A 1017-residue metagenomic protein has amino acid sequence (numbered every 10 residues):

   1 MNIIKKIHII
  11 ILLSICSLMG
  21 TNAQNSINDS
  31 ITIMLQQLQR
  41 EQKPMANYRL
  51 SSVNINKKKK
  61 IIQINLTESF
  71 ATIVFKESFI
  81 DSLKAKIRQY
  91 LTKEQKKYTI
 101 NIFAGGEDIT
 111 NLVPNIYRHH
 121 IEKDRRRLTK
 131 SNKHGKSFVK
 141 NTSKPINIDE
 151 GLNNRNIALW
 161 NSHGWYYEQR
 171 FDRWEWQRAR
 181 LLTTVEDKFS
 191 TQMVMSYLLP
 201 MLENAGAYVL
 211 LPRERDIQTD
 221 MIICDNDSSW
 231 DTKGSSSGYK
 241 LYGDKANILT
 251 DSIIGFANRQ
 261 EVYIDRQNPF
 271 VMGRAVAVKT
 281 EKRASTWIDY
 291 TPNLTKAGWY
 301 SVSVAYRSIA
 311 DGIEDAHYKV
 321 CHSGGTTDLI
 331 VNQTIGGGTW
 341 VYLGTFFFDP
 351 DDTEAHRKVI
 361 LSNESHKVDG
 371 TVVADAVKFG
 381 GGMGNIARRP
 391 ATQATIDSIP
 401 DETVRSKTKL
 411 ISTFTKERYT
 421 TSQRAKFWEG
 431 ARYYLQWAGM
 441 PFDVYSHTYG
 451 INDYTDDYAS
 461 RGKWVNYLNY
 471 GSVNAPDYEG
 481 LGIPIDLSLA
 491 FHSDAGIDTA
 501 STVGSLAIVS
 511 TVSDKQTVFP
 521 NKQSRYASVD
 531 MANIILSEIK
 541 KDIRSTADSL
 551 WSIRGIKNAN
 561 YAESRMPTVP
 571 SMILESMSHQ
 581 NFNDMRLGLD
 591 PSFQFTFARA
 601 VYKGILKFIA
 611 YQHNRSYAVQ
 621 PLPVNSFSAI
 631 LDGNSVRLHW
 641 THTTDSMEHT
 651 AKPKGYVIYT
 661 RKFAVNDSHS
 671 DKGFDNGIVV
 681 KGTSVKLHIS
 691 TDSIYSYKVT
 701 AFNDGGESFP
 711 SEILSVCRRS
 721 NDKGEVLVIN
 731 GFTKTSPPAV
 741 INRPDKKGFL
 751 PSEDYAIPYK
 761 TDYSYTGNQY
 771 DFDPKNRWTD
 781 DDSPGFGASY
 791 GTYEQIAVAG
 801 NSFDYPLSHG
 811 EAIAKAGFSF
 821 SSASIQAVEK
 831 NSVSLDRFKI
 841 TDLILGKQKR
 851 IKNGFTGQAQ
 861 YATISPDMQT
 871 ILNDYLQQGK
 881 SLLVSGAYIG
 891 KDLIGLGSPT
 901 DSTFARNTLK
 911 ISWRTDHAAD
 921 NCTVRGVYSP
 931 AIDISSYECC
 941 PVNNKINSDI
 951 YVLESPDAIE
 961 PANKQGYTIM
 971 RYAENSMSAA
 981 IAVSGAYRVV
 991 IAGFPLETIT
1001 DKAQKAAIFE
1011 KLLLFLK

Functional and structural regions predicted by a protein language model:
A23, K723-F732, A739-P751, S832-G897 (+1 more regions): Short alpha-beta junction capping motif
L182, E186, Y197-A205, R213-E214 (+3 more regions): Aromatic-Pro/Gly-enriched surface loop or interdomain linker that acts as a lid/target-recognition segment
Q267, A355-V359, E364, A376 (+5 more regions): Active-site-adjacent mobile loop/cap segments within catalytic or ligand-binding domains
T286-A310: A short beta-strand element within beta-rich, extracytoplasmic domains of secreted/secretory-pathway proteins
S406-E417, W428-R525, K557-Q580: Active-site microenvironments of hydrolase-like enzyme catalytic domains
K607-T650, G705-G724: Pro/Thr/Ser/Gly-rich low-complexity, intrinsically disordered linker/stalk tracts
K686-E707: Beta-strand-rich modules
K847-S955, G966-Y967, Q1004, I1008: A glycine-rich, often tryptophan-bearing local segment used as a flexible ligand/cofactor-contacting loop or short
